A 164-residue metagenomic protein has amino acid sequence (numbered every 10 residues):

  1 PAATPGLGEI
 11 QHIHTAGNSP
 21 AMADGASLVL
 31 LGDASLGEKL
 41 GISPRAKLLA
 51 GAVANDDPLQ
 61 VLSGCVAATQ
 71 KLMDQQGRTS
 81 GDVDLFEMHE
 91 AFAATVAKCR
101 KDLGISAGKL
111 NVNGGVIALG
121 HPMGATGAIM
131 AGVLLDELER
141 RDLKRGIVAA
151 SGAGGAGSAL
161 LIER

Functional and structural regions predicted by a protein language model:
P1-A34, K39, D102, A107-K109: N-terminal extracellular/periplasmic Venus flytrap/periplasmic-binding protein-like
T4, A52, M73-Q76, V96 (+3 more regions): Structural signal for hydrophobic packing residues in well-ordered secondary-structure cores of soluble enzyme domains
Q11, T15-G32, G127-R164: Conserved beta-strand-centric core segments of catalytic alpha/beta enzyme folds
Q11-S27, L49-Q75, D84, A118-I129 (+1 more regions): Active-site pocket-shaping loop/turn-to-helix segments
S35-G37, I117, A153: Short, glycine-/Ser/Thr-/acidic-enriched flexible segments
G37-P44, Q70-D84, L103-S106: Phosphate/pyrophosphate-binding loops at sites that engage ATP/ADP/AMP, CoA/4′-phosphopantetheine, polyphosphate
I42-V53, G81-E90, K109-G115, K144-S151: Beta-strand segments within the central parallel beta-sheet cores of soluble alpha/beta enzyme folds
P58-C65, E90-G108, P122-G127, S158-R164: Short glycine/threonine-rich loop-to-helix capping motif typified by GTGT followed within a few residues by an Asp-Pro
